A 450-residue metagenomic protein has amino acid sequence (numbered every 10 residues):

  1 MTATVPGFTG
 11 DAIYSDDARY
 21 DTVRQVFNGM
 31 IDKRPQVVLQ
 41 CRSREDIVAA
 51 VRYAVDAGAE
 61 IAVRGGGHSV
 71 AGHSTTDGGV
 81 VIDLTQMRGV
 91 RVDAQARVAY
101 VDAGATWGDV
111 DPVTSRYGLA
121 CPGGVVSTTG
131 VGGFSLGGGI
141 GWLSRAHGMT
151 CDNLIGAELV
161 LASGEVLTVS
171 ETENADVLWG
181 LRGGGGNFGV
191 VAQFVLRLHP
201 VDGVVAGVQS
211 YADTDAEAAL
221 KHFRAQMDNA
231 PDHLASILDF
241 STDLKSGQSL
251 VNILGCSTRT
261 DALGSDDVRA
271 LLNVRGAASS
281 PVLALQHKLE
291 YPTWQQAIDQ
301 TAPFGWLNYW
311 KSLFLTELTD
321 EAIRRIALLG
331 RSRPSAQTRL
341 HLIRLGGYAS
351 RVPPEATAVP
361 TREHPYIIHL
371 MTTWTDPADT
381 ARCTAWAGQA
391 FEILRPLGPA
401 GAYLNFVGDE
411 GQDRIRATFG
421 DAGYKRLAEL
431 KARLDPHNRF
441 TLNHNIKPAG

Functional and structural regions predicted by a protein language model:
M1-G450: Soluble FAD-dependent oxygen oxidases
